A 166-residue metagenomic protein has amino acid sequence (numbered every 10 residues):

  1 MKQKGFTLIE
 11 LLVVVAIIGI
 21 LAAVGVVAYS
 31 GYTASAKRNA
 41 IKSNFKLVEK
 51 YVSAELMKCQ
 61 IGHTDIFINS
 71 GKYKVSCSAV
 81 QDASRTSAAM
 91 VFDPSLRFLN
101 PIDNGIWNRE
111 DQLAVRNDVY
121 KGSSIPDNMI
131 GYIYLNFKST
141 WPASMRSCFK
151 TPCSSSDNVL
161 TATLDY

Functional and structural regions predicted by a protein language model:
M1-F6, K37-R38, L164: Residue-level signal for functionally critical sites in structured catalytic/ligand-binding pockets
M1-Q3, S43, F137, D157: Generic cytosolic/nucleocytoplasmic N-terminal low-complexity/intrinsically disordered segments
K2-T33: N-terminal single-pass transmembrane signal-anchor helix
A34-H63: Membrane-proximal N-terminal amphipathic helix
M57-Y166: Periplasmic/extracellular, small/polar-rich flexible segments of pilin-like filament-forming proteins
